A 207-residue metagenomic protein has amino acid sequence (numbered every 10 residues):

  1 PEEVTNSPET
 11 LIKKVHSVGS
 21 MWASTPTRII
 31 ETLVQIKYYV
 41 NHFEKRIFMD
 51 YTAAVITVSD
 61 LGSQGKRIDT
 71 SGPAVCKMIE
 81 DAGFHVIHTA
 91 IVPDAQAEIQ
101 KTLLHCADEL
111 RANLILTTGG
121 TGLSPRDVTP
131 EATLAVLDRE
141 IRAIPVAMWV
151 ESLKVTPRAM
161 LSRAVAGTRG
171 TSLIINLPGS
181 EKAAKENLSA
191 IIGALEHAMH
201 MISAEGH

Functional and structural regions predicted by a protein language model:
E3, P8-T10, T25-R28: Intrinsic low-complexity, disordered N-terminal segments enriched in polar/charged/small residues
S17, S24-T25: Periodic, rod-like helical contexts
S17-V18, V40: Short hydrophobic alpha-helical segments enriched in small aliphatic residues
A23, I30-H207: Non-catalytic beta/alpha edge segments that cap or flank active sites
